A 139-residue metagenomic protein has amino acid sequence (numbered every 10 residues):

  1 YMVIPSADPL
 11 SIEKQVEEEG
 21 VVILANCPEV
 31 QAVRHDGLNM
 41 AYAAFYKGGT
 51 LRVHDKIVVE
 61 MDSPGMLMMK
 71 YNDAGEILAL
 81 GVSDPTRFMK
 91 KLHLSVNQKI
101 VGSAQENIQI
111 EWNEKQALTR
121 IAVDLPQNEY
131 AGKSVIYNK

Functional and structural regions predicted by a protein language model:
Y1-K139: Terminal accessory/anchoring regions of large secretory-pathway or extracellular enzymes
